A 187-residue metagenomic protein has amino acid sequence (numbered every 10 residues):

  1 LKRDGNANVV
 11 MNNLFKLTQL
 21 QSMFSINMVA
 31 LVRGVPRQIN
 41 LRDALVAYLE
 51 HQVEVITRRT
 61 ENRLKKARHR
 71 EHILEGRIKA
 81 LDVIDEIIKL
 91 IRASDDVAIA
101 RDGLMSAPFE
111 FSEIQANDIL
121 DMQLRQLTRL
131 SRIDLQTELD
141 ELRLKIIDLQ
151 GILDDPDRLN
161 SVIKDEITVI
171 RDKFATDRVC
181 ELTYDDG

Functional and structural regions predicted by a protein language model:
L1-G187: C-terminal interaction appendages of subunits in large macromolecular complexes
